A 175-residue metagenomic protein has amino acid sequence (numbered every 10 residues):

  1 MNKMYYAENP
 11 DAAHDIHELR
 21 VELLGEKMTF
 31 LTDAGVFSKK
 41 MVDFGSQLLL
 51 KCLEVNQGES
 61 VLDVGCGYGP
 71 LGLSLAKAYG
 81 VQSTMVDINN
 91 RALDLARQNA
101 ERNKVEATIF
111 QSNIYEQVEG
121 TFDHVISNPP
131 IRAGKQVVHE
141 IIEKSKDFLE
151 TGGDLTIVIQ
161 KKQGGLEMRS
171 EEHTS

Functional and structural regions predicted by a protein language model:
M1-L24, G35, K39: N-terminal auxiliary segments of SAM/dcSAM-dependent transferases
E26-M28: Well-ordered beta-strand scaffold positions
T32: Conserved phosphate/oxyanion-binding catalytic-loop motifs
F44-S127: Conserved SAM/SAH cofactor-binding pocket of Class I
I131-A133, Q160-G165: Short "lid" loop at the C-terminus of a central beta-strand within the Rossmann-like core of SAM-dependent
H139-T151: A short glycine-rich, Lys/Arg-flanked "PGG" loop and its adjoining helix->strand segment in the class I
G152-I159: Conserved beta-strand signature within the Rossmann-like core of class I S-adenosyl-L-methionine
E171-T174: Conserved small/polar residues in nucleotide/adenosyl-binding loops
